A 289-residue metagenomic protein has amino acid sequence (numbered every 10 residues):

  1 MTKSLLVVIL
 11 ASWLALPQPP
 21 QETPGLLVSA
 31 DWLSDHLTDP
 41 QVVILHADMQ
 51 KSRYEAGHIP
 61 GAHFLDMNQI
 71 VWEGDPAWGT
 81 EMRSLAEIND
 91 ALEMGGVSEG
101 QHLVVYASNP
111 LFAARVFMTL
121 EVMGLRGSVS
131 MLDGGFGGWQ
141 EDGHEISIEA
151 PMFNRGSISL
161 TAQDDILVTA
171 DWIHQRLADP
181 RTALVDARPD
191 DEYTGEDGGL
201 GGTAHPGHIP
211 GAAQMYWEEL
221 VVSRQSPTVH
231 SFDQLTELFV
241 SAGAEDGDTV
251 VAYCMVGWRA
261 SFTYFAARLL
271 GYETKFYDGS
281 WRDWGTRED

Functional and structural regions predicted by a protein language model:
M1-V8: Sec-dependent signal peptide recognition, specifically the positively charged N-region followed immediately by
V8-Q18: Hydrophobic h-region of N-terminal signal peptides that target proteins for export in Gram-negative bacteria
P20-S29, D35, E73, F136-P210 (+1 more regions): Active-site neighborhoods of enzymes that stabilize oxyanions during catalysis
E22-M49, G61-M67: Mature N-terminal segment immediately following signal peptide/propeptide cleavage in secreted/periplasmic
M49-S52, N68-W72, N109-F112, F136-W139 (+5 more regions): Solvent-exposed loop/turn segments at secondary-structure junctions within structured extracellular/periplasmic domains
W72-E99, W217-V250: Helix-loop module immediately N-terminal to the HCX5R catalytic loop in PTP-like cysteine phosphatase domains
M82-W172, R176, G207, R259-R282: Thiolate-centered catalytic microenvironments shared by cysteine-dependent enzyme domains
E237, A242, G247-D289: C-terminal soluble interaction/assembly domains
